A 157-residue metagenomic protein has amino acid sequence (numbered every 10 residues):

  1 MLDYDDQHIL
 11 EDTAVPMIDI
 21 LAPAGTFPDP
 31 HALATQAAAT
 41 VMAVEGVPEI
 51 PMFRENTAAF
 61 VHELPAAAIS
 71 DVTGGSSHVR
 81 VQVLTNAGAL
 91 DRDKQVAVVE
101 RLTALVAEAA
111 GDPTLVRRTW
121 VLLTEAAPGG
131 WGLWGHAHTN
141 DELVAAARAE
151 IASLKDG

Functional and structural regions predicted by a protein language model:
L2-G157: A domain-level signal for the structural core that forms small-molecule/cofactor-binding pockets and catalytic centers
